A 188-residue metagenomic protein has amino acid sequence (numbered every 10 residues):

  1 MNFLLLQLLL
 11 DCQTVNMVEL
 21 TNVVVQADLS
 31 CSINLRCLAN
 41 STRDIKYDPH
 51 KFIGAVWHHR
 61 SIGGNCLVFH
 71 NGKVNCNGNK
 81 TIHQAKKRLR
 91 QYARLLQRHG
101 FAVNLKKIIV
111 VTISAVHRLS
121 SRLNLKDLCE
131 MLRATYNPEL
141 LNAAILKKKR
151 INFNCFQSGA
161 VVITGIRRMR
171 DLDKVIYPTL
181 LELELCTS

Functional and structural regions predicted by a protein language model:
N2-A160, I166-S188: Intrinsically disordered, low-complexity polar/charged tails and linkers
